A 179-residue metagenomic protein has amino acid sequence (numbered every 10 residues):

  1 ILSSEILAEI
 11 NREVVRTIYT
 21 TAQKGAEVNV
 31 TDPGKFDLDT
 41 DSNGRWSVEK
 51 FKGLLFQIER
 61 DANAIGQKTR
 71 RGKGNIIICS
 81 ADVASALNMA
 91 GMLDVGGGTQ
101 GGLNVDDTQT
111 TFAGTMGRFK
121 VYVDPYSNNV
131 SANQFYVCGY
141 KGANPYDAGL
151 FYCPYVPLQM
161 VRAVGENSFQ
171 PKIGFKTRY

Functional and structural regions predicted by a protein language model:
I1, D82-A84, M89-Y179: Sequence/fold signature of self-assembling virion shell proteins
I1-E27, I77, F169-T177: Long, contiguous amphipathic alpha-helices that act as assembly "spine/axial" helices in icosahedral shell and virion
S4, D41-K52, Q159, A163 (+1 more regions): Hydrophobic alpha-helical scaffolding
E9, V14, I18, A22 (+4 more regions): Generic alpha-helix signal with a bias toward terminal, lower-confidence helices and secondary-structure junctions
R12, R16, R45, R60 (+4 more regions): Arginine residue identity/basic-tract feature
T17-T21, T31, T40, T69 (+4 more regions): Residue-identity detector for threonine
V28-L103: Extended, solvent-exposed, turn-rich assembly/linker loops in the middle of proteins
